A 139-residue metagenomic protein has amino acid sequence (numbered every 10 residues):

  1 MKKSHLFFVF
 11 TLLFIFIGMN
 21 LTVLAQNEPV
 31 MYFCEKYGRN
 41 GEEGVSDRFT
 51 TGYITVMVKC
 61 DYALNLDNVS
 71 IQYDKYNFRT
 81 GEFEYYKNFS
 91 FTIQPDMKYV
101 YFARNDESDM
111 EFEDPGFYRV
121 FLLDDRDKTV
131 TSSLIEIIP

Functional and structural regions predicted by a protein language model:
M1-F10: Bacterial N-terminal signal peptides that target proteins for export
M1-K2, M19, D74: Generic cytosolic/nucleocytoplasmic N-terminal low-complexity/intrinsically disordered segments
V9-G18: Bacterial N-terminal signal peptides
M19-A25: Sec/Tat signal peptide C-region and signal peptidase I cleavage site
Q26-P115, R119-D125, T129-S132: Contiguous segments within soluble domain cores/interaction surfaces
I137-P139: Interdomain boundary/hinge segments at the C-termini of tandem beta-sandwich modules
